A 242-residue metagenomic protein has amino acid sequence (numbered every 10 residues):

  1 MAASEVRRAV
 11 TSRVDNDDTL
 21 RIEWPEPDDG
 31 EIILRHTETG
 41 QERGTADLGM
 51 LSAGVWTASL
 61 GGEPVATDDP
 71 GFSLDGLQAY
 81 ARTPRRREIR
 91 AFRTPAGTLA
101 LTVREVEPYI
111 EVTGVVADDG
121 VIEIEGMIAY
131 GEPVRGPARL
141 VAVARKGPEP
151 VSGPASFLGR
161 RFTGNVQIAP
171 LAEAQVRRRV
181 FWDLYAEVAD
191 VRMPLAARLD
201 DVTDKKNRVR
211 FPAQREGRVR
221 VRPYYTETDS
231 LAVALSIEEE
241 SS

Functional and structural regions predicted by a protein language model:
M1-S242: Basic, ligand-binding patches in group-transfer machinery, especially extracytoplasmic/periplasmic segments
